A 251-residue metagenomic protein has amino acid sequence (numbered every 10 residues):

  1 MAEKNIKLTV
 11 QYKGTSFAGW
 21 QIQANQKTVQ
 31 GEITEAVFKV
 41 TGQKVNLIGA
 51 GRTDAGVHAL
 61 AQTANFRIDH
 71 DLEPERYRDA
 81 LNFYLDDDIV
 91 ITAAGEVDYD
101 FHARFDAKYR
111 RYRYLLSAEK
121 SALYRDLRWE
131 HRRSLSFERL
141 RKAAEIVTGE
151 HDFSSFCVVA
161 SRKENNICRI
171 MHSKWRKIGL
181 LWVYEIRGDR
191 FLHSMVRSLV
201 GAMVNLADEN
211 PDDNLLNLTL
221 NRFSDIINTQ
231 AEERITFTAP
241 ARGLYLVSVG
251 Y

Functional and structural regions predicted by a protein language model:
M1-Y251: Structured-RNA-binding interfaces characteristic of tRNA pseudouridine synthases
